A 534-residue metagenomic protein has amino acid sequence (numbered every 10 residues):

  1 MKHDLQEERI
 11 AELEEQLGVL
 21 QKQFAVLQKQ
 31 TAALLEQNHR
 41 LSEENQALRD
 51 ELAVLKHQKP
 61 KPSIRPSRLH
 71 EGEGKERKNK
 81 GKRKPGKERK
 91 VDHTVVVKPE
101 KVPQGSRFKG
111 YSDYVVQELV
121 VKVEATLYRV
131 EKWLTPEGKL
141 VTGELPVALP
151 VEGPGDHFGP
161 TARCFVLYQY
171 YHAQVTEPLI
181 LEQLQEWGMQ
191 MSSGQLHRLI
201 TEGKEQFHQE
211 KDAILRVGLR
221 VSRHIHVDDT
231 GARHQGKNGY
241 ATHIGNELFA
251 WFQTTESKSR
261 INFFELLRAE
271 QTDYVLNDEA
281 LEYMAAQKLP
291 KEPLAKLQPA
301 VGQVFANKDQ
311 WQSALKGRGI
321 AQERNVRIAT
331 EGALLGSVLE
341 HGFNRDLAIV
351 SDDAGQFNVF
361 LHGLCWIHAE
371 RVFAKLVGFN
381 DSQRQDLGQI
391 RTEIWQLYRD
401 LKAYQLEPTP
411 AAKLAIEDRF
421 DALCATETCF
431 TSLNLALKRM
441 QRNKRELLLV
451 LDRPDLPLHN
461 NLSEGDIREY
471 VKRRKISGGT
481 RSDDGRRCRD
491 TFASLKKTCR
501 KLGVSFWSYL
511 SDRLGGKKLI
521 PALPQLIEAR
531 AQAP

Functional and structural regions predicted by a protein language model:
M1-D156, H197, V227, D273-A329: Short, flexible loop/hinge motifs at secondary-structure junctions
L13, L27, L34, L48 (+14 more regions): Mobile genetic element proteins and their domesticated derivatives, centered on retroelements and DNA transposons
A47, E186-M189, S193, R198-S351 (+1 more regions): RNase H-like nuclease fold core
G110-Y111, G143-L145, H234-G236, H243 (+7 more regions): Short helix/loop capping segments that flank catalytic or ligand/cofactor-binding pockets
P160-A173: Short, amphipathic alpha-helical "recognition" segments used to contact nucleic acids or chromatin
H172-Q183: Short, charged amphipathic recognition helices of the HTH superfamily and cognate SANT/SANTA-like modules
P299-N325, A329, H341-N344, A348-V359 (+1 more regions): Acidic/histidine-rich catalytic cores and adjacent linkers of DNA breakage/strand-transfer/modification proteins
A348-I349, D353-Q356, F360-I390: Conserved beta-strand -> loop -> alpha-helix junction used to position metal-binding or nucleic-acid-contacting
